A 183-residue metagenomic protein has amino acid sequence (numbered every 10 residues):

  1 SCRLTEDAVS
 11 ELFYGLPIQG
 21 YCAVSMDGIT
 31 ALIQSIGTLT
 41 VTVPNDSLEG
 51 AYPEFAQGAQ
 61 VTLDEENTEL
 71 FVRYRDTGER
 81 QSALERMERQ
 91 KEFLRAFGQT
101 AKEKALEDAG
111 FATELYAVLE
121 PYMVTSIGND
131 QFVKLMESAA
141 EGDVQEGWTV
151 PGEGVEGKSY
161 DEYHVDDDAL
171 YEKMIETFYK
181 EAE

Functional and structural regions predicted by a protein language model:
S1, A8-V9, Y14-G20, G58 (+4 more regions): Second-shell loop/turn segments in exported
C2, C22, V61, M87 (+1 more regions): Residues that recognize and position ribonucleotide moieties
R3-E11, Q19, D27-Q34, L70 (+5 more regions): Solvent-exposed, polar/charged alpha-helical surfaces in well-ordered, non-transmembrane soluble domains, broadly
R3-T5, A51-F55, D76, G128-V133: Short amphipathic alpha-helical surface micro-motifs
G15-P17, L39-T40, Q145: Short coil/loop linkers at secondary-structure junctions
G20-A23, L70-F71, G147-T149: Structural recognition of the beta-strand scaffold that forms the well-ordered cores of secreted hydrolase catalytic
G28-F111: Flexible, polar/acidic helix-loop-strand segments at domain edges
L63, Y116-V118, Y122-E183: C-terminal solvent-exposed extensions
